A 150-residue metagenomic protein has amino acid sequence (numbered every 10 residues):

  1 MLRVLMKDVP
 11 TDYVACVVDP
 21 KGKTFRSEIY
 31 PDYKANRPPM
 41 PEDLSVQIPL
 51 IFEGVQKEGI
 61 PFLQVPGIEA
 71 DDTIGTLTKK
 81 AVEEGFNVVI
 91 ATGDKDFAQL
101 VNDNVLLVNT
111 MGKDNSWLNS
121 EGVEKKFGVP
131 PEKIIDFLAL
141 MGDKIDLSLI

Functional and structural regions predicted by a protein language model:
M1-A15, D19, F25-E28: Non-catalytic, usually N-terminal nucleic-acid engagement modules in DNA/RNA processing proteins
V17-K21, T92-K95: A short beta-strand-to-loop transition that corresponds to the Sensor-1 phosphate-sensing loop of AAA+ P-loop ATPases
G22-R26, D96-Q99: Short, active-site-adjacent cap segments at secondary-structure transitions
I29-K34: Surface-exposed, active-site-proximal loop segments in enzymatic domains
A35-I150: Extended two-metal-dependent nuclease catalytic cores across DNA- and RNA-processing enzymes
